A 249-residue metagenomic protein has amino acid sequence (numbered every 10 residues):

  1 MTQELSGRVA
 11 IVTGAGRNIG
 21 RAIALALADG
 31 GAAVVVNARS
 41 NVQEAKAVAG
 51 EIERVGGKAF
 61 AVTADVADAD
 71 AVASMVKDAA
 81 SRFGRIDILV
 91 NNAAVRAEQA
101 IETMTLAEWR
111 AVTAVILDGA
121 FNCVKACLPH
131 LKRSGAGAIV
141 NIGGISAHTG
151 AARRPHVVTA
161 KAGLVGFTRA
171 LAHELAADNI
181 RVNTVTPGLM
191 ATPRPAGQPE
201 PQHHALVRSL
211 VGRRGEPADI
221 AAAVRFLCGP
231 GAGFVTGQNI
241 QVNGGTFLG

Functional and structural regions predicted by a protein language model:
T2, T149, H203-R208, R225 (+1 more regions): Short C-terminal tail/terminal secondary-structure segment of NAD(P)H-dependent dehydrogenase/reductase domains
V9, G16-N18: Conserved glycine-rich cofactor-binding loop
A100-I101, E108-T113, P195, A205: Substrate-binding pocket helix/loop in short-chain dehydrogenase/reductase
V124, A160, T168: Active-site helix of classical SDR
P129, H173-A177, G233: Alpha-helical segment proximal to the catalytic Tyr-Lys
A136, A176, R181, V235-G237 (+1 more regions): Short, small/polar-rich loop/turn modules that mediate ligand/substrate recognition or access, typified
G144: Residue(s) in the substrate-gating loop at a strand-loop-helix junction that position the organic substrate next
